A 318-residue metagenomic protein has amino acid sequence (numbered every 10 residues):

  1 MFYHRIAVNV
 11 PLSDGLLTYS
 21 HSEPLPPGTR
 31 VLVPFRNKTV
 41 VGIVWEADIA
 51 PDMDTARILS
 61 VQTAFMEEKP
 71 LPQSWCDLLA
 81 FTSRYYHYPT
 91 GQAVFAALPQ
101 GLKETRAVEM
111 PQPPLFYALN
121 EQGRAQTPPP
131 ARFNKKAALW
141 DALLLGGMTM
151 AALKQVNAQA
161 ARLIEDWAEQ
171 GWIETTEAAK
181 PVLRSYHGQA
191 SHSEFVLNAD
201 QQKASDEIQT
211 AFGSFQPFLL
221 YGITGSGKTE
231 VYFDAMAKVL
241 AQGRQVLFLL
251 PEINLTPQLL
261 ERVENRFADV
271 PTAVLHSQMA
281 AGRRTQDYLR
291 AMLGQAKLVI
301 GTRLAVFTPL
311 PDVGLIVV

Functional and structural regions predicted by a protein language model:
M1-V318: Accessory, non-ATPase domains that flank or precede helicase/AAA+ motor cores in DNA-metabolism machines
